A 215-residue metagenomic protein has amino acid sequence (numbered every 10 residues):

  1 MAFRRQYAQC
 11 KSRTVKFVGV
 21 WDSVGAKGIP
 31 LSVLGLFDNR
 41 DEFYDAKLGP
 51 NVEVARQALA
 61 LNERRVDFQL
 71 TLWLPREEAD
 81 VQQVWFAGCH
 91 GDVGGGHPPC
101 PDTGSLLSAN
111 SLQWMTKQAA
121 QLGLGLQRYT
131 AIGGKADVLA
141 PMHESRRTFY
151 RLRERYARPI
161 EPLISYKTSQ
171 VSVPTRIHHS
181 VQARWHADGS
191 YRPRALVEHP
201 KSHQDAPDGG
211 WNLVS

Functional and structural regions predicted by a protein language model:
M1-S215: Active-site- or binding-pocket-proximal scaffold segments within functional domains
